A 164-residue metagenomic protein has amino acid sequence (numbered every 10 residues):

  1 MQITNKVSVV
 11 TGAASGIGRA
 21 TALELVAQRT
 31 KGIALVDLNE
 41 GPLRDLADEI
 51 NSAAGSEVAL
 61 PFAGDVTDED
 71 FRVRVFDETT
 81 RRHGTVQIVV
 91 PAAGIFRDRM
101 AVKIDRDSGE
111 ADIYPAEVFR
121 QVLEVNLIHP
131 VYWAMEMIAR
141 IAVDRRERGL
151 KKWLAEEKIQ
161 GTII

Functional and structural regions predicted by a protein language model:
M1-V9, A27, E110-D112, R148-I159: Flexible N-terminal pre-Rossmann segment of NAD(P)-dependent oxidoreductases
Q2-A34: Canonical Rossmann dinucleotide-binding motif of NAD(H)/NADP(H)-dependent dehydrogenases/reductases, specifically
T11, V86-R97, V102-K103, N126 (+1 more regions): Rossmann-fold scaffold of SDR-type NAD(P)-dependent oxidoreductases
R29-D45: Conserved glycine-rich Rossmann-like NAD(P)H-binding loop of the short-chain dehydrogenase/reductase
E40-G41, A63-R74, A116: The beta1-alpha1 cofactor-binding region of Rossmann-like NAD(H)/NADP(H)-dependent oxidoreductases
Q87-I88, R97, R120, E147-I164: Conserved catalytic-site loops of classical short-chain dehydrogenases/reductases
I95, S108-A134: Catalytic Tyr-X3-Lys loop
E124-E157: Amphipathic alpha-helical dimer-interface segment in Rossmann-like NAD(P)H-dependent oxidoreductases
